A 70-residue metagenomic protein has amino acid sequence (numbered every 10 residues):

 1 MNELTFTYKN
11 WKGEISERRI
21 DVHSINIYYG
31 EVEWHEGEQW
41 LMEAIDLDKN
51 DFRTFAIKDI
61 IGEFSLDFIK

Functional and structural regions predicted by a protein language model:
M1-K70: Core beta-strand-centered patch of the WYL/Sm-like small regulatory domain
